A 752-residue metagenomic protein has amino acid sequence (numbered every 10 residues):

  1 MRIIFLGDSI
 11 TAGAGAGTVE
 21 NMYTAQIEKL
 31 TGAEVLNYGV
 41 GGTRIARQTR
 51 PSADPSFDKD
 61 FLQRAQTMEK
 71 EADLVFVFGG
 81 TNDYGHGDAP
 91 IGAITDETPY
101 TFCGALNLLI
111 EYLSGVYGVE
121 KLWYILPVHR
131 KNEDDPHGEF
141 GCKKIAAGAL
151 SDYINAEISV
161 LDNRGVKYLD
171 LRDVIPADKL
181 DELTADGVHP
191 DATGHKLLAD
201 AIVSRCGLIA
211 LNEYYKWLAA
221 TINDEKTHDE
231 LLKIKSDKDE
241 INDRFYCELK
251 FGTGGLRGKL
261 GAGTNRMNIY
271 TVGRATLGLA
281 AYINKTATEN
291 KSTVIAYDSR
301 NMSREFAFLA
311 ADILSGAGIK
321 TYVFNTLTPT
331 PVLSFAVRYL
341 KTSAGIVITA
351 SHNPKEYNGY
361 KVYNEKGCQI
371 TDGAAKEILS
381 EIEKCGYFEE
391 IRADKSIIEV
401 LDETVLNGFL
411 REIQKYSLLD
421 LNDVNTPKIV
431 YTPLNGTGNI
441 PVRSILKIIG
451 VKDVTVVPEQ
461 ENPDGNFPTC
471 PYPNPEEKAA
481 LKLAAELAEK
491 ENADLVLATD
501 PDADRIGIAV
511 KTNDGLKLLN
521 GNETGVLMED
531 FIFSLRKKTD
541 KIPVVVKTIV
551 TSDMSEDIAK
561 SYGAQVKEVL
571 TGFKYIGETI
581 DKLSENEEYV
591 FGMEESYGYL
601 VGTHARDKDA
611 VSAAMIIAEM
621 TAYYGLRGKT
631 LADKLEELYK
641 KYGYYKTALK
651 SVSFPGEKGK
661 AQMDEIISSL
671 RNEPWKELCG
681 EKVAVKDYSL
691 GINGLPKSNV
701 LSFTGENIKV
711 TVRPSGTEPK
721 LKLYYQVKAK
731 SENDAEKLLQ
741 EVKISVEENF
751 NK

Functional and structural regions predicted by a protein language model:
R2-I4, I10-Y100, G104: Conserved SGNH/GDSL esterase-like catalytic core that processes O-acyl groups on lipids and polysaccharides
A53, G87, P127-I209: Catalytic His-Asp segment of secreted/periplasmic serine-dependent ester chemistry enzymes
K216-A310, L401-T426: An N-terminal, well-structured beta->alpha segment
E240-L249, N358-L483, L487-A488: Gly/Ser/Thr-enriched, mixed-charge loops and adjacent short helices that form phosphate/oxyanion-binding elements
F245-N265, A350-S351, P433-P441, I445 (+4 more regions): Conserved phosphate/anionic-ligand binding catalytic regions in large, soluble enzymes, centered on
V294-Y357, G450-R505: N-terminal small/polar loop signature for handling phosphorylated ligands or for N-terminal nucleophile
E365, S380, E486-K547, S552-S561: Replace "Mg2+/Mn2+-dependent" with "divalent metal-dependent
E489, A493-L495, L535, T539-R713 (+3 more regions): Phosphate-binding and adjacent anionic-ligand microenvironments
